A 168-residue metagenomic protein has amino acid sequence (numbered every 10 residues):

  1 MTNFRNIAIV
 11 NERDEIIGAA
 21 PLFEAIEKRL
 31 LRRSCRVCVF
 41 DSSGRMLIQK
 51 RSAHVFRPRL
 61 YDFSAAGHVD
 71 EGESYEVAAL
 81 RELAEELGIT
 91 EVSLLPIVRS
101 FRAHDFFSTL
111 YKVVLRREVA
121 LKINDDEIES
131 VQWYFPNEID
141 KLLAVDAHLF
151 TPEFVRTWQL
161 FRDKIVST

Functional and structural regions predicted by a protein language model:
T2-R36, S42: Acidic, metal-coordinating catalytic segment for phosphate/diphosphate chemistry, firing primarily on the Nudix
R5, R33, A65, F107-T109: Residues that flank catalytic or metal-binding motifs in active/ligand-binding sites
I7, R45-M46, V131-Q132: A residue-level structural signature of the nucleotidyltransferase/glycosyltransferase Rossmann-like core
R13, D41-G44, S52, V114-V119 (+1 more regions): Short loop segments at secondary-structure junctions
A19, Q49, R99-S100: Residue-level detector of high-confidence beta-strand sites
P21-F23, R59, R102-T168: Nudix hydrolase/Nudix homology domain
S34-F63: A glycine-rich, hydrophobic loop/mini-helix early in the fold
L47-I48, F63-I97: The catalytic Nudix box helix
